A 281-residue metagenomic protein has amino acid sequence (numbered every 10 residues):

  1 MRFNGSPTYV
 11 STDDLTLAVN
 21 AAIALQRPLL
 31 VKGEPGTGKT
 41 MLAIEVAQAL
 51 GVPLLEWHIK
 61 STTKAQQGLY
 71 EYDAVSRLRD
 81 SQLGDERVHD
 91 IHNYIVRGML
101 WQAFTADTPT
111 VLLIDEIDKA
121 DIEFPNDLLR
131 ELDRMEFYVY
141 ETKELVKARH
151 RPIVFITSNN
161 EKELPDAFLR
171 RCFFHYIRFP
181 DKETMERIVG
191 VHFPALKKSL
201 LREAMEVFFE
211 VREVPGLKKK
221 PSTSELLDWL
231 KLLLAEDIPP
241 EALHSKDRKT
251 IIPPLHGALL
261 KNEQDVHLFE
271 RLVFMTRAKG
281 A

Functional and structural regions predicted by a protein language model:
M1-A281: C-terminal regulatory/interaction module of P-loop NTP-utilizing enzymes
